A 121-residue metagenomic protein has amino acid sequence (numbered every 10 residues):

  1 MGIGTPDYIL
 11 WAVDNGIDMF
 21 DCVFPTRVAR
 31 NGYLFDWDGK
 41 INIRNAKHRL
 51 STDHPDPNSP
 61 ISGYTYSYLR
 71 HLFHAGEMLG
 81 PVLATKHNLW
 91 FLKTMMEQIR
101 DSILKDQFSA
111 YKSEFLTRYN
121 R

Functional and structural regions predicted by a protein language model:
M1-P55: Glycine-rich phosphate/ribose-binding loops and adjacent secondary-structure elements that form binding surfaces
D56-R121: C-terminal extensions of enzymes
